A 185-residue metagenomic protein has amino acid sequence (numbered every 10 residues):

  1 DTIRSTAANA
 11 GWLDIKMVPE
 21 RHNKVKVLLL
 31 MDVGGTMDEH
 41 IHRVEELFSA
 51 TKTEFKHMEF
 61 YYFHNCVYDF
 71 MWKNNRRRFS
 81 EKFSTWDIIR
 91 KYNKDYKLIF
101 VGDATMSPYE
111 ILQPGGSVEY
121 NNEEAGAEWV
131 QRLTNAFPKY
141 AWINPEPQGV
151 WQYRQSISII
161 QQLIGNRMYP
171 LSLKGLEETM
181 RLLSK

Functional and structural regions predicted by a protein language model:
D1-V25, E45, T53-Y61, F70-W72: Negatively charged sequence features
K26-D32: Short hydrophobic beta-strand that contains or immediately precedes a catalytic carboxylate
L28, Y61, I99, A141-I143 (+1 more regions): Hydrophobic/aromatic beta-strand patches that form the interior of the parallel beta-sheet core in alpha/beta enzyme
V33-H42: Short acidic, Gly/Ser-rich segments with clustered Asp/Glu that frequently serve as metal-coordination loops in enzyme
H42-E45, R77-W86, P114-V130: Well-ordered, non-membrane alpha-helical segments in soluble/globular domains
T51-N74, E128-Q148: A short, conserved beta-to-alpha structural element at the edge of catalytic cores that scaffolds binding
E59-I99, T105-P108, A127: Von Willebrand factor
K94, A104, P108-K185: Von Willebrand factor type A / integrin I
